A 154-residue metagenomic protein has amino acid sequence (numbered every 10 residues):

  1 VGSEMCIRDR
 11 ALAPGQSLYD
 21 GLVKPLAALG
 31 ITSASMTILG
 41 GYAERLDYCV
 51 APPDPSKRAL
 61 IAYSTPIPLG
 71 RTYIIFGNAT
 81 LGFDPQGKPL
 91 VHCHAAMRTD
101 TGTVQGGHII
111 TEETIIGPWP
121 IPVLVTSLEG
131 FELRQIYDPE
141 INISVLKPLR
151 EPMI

Functional and structural regions predicted by a protein language model:
V1-I7: Short, small-residue-biased leader/transition segments that mark boundaries at the very start of proteins
I7, K24-S33, D100-G102, G130-E132: Secondary-structure boundary elements
R8-P14: Short amphipathic
A11, G21, M36-T37, H92-M97 (+1 more regions): Aromatic/pi-system hotspot detector in well-structured domains
S17-G77: Short, well-structured hydrophobic secondary-structure segments
Y42, M97-T101, S127-E129: Beta-strand elements of well-folded, non-transmembrane domains
Y63-P122: Long, charge-patterned amphipathic alpha-helical coiled-coil/hairpin "stalk" segments used as oligomerization
I109-I154: Glycine-rich, aromatic-bearing surface loops/beta-hairpins
